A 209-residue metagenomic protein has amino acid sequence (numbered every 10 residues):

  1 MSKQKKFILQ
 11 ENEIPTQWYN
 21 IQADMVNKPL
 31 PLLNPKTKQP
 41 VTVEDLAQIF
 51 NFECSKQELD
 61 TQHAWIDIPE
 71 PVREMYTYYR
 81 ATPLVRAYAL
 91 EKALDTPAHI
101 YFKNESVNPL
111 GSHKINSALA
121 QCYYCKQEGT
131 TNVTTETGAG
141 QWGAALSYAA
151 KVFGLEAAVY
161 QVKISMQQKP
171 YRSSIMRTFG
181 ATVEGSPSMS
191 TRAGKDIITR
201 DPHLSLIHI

Functional and structural regions predicted by a protein language model:
M1-I207: PLP-dependent amino-acid enzyme catalytic core
